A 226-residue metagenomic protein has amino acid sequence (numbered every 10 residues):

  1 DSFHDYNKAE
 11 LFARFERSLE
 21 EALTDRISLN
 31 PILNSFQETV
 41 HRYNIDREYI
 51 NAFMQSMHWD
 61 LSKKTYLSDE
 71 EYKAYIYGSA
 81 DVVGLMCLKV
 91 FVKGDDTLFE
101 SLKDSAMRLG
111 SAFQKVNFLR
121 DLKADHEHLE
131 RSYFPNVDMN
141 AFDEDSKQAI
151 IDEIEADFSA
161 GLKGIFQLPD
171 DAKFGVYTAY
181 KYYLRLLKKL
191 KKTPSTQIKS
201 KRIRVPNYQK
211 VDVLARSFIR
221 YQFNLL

Functional and structural regions predicted by a protein language model:
D1-F113, L119-L226: Catalytic cores of Mg2+-dependent Asp-rich isoprenoid enzymes
